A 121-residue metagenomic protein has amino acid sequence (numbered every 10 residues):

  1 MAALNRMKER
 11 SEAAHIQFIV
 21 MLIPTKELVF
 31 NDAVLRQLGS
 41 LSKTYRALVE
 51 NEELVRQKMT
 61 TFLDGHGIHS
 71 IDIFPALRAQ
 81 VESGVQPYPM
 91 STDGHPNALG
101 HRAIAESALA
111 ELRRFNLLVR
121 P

Functional and structural regions predicted by a protein language model:
M1-A76, E111: Conserved, well-ordered alpha-helix/loop/beta-strand core segments that scaffold catalytic motifs
N5, G84-V85: Conserved N-terminal segment of class I S-adenosyl-L-methionine
V34-Q37, V85-P89: Short low-complexity, flexible loop/linker segments enriched in glycine and/or proline with clustered acidic
I73, Q86-D93: Membrane-interface helix/loop caps of multi-pass membrane proteins
Q80: Noncatalytic nucleic-acid binding interfaces
M90-P121: Histidine-centered active-site loop/cap adjacent to the catalytic His in serine esterases/O-acetyl transfer systems
